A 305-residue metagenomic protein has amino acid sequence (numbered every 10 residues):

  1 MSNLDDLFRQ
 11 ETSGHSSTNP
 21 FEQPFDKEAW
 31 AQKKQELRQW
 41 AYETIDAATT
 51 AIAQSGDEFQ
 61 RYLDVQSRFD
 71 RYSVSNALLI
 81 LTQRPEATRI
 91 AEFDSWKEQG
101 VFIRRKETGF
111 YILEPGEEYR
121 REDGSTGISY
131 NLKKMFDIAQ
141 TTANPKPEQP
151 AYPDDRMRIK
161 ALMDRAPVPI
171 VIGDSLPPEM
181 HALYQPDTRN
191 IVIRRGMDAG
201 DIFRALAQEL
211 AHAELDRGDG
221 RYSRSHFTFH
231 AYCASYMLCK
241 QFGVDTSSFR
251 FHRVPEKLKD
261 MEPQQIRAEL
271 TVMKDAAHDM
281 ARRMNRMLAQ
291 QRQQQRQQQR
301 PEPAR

Functional and structural regions predicted by a protein language model:
S2-R305: N-terminal accessory/interface modules of nucleic-acid-binding and processing proteins
